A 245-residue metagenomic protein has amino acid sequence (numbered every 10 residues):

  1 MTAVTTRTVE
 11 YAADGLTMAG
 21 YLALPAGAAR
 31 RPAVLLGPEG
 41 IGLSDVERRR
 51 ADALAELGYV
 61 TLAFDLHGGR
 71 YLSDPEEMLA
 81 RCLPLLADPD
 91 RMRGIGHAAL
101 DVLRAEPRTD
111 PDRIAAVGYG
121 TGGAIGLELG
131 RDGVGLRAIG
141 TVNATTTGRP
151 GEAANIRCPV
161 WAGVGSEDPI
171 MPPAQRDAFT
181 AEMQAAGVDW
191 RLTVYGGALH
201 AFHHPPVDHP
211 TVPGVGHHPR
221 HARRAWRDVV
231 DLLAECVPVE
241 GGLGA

Functional and structural regions predicted by a protein language model:
T6-R108, H204-G216: Serine-hydrolase catalytic machinery in alpha/beta-hydrolase-like enzymes
L66-R70, T145, A198: Short beta-to-alpha linker loops that shape the active-site pocket of alpha/beta-hydrolase fold enzymes
G96-R157: Primarily recognizes the serine-hydrolase "nucleophile elbow" in alpha/beta-hydrolase and SGNH/GDSL folds
I156, A162-V164: Short beta-strand/loop motif that positions the catalytic acidic residue of the alpha/beta-hydrolase fold
E167-M171, H200-A201: Acidic catalytic loop of the alpha/beta-hydrolase fold
P172-M183: Short alpha-helix in the alpha/beta-hydrolase fold that links the catalytic acid
D189-A245: C-terminal catalytic histidine-bearing segment of alpha/beta-hydrolase fold enzymes
